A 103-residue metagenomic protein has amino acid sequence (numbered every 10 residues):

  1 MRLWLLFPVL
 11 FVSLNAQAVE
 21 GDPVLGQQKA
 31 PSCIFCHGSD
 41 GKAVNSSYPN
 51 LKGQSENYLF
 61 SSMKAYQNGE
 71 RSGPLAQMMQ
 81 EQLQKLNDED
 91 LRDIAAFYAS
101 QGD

Functional and structural regions predicted by a protein language model:
W4-V12: Sec-dependent N-terminal signal peptides
S13-A30, V44-S47: Electrostatic cytochrome c docking/interface patches
V24-I34, K52-S61: Sequence context surrounding c-type heme c attachment/ligation sites in exported
P31-S39, I94: The canonical Cys-X-X-Cys-His
V44-K52, Q67-D103: Axial heme c-ligation environment in periplasmic c-type cytochrome domains
